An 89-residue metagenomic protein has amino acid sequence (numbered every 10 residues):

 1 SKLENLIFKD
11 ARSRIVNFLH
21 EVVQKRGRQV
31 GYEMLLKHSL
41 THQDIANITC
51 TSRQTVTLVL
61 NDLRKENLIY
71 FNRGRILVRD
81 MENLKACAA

Functional and structural regions predicted by a protein language model:
S1-R14: A small-molecule sensor/coupling module
N5, N17, A86: Charged/polar, solvent-exposed surface patches and flexible loops
F18-V22: Short amphipathic alpha-helical elements of helix-turn-helix/winged-helix folds
Q24-A89: Phosphate-/nucleic-acid-contacting segments
